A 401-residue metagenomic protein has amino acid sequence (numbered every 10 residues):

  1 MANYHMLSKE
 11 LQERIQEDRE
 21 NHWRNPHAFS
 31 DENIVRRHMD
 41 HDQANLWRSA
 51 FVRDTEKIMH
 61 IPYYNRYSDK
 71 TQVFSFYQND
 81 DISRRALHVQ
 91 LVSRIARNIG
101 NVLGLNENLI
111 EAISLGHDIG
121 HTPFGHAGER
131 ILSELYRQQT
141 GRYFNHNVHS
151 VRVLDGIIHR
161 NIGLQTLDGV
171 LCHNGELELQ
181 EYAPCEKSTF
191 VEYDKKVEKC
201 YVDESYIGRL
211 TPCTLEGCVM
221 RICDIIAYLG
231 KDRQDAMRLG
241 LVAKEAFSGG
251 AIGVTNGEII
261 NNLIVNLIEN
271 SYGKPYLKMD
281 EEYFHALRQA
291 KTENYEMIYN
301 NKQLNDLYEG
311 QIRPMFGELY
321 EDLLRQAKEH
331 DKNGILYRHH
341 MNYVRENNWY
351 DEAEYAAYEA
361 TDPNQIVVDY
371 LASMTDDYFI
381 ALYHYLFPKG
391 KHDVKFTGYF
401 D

Functional and structural regions predicted by a protein language model:
M1-A86, L91-I99, E107, Y143-V148 (+1 more regions): Histidine-centered, transition-metal-coordinating active-site segments
L103: Basic, low-complexity intrinsically disordered segments
A112-I113: Active-site alpha-helix of zinc metalloproteases
G116, G120-F124, A227: Short active-site segment of divalent metal-dependent hydrolases/proteases that encodes the spacing between
P123-A127, E181-A183: Short, conserved acidic/polar surface loops in the N-terminal third of protein domains
G125-Q138: A glycine- and small-aliphatic-rich helix-loop capping segment at beta-alpha/alpha-beta transitions that lines
